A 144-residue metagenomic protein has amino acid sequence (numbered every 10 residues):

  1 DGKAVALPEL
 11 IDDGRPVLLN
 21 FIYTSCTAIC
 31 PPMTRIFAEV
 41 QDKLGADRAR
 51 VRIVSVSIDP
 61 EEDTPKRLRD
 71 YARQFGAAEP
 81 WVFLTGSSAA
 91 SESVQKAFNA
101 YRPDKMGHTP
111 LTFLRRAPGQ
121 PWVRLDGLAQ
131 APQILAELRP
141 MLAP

Functional and structural regions predicted by a protein language model:
D1-A6, L135-P144: Non-globular targeting/processing and membrane-anchoring segments
K3, D42, N99-Y101: Short beta-turn/strand-loop junction motif enriched in small, turn-promoting residues
L7-P31, R35-F37: Short active-site neighborhood of thiol/selenol oxidoreductases, capturing the structured segment around
D12-P16, R48-I53, D63, G107-P110: Extracytoplasmic
L19, Y23-T27, S55-I58, P80-W81 (+1 more regions): Second-shell loop/turn segments in exported
N20, T27-P31, E62, T85 (+2 more regions): Soluble non-cytosolic domains of exported or imported proteins
P32-W81, S88-V94: Structural microenvironment flanking redox-active thiols in thiol-disulfide oxidoreductases
A77-Q133: Thiol/selenol-based redox catalytic cores and closely related redox-interacting motifs
